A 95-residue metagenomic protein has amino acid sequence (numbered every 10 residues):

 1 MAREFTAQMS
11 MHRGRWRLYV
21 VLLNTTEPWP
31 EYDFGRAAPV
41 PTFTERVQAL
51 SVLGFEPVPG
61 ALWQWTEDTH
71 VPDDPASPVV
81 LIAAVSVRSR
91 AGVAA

Functional and structural regions predicted by a protein language model:
M1-W16: Short N-terminal "domain-start" leader segments that mark the transition from disordered tails or signal peptides into
M9, S51, V85-S86: Short stretches within intrinsically disordered, low-complexity N-terminal or propeptide regions
R13-T26: Short aromatic-glycine-(Arg/Gly/Cys) micro-motifs in beta-strand/loop hairpins
T26-P41: A short, exposed loop/beta-hairpin motif centered on an aromatic-Gly-Thr core
P41-V58: A short, charged, amphipathic alpha-helix used as a generic interaction element across diverse proteins
E56-A95: Short, mixed-charge low-complexity intrinsically disordered segments
